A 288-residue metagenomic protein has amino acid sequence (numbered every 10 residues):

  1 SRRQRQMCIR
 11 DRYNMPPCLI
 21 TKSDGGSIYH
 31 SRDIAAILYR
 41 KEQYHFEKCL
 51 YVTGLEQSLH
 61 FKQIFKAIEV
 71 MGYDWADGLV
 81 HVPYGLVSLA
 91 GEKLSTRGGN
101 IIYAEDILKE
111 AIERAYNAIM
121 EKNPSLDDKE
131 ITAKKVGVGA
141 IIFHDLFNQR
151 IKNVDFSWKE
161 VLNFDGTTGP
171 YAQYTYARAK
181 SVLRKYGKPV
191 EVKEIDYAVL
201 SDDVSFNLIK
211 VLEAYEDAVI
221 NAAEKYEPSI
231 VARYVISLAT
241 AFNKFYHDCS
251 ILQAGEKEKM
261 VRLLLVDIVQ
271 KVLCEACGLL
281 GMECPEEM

Functional and structural regions predicted by a protein language model:
R3-Q6, R10-M288: Non-catalytic interaction-recognition regions
